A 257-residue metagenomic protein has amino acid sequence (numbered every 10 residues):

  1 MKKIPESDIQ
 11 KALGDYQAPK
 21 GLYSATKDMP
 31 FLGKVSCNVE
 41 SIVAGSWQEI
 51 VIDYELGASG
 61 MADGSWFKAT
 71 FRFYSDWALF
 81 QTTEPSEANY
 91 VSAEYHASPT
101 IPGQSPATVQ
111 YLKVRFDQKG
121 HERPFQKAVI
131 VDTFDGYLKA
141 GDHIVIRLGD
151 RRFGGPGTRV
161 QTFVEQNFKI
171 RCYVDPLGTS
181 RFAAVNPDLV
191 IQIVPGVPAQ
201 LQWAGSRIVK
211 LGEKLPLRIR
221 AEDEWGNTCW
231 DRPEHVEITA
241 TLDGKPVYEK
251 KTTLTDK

Functional and structural regions predicted by a protein language model:
M1-S206, K210, P216, E224-G226: Ser/Thr/Pro/Gly-rich, low-complexity intrinsically disordered stalk/linker tracts of secreted and surface-exposed
L32, E122-V131, T241-D256: Short beta-strand and strand-turn-strand segments in soluble, beta-rich domains
M61-S65, F163-K169, A221-T252: Short flexible loop/turn segments that cap and initiate beta-strands
R207-K210, T253-K257: Alpha-helix capping and helix-loop boundary segments enriched in small/acidic/polar residues
